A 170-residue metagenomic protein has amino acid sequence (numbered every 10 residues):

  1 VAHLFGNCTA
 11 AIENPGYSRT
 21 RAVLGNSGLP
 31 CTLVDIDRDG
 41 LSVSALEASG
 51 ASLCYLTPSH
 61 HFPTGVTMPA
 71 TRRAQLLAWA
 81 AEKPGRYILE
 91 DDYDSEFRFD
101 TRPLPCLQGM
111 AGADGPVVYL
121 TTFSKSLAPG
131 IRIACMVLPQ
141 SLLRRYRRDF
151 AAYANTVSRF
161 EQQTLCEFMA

Functional and structural regions predicted by a protein language model:
V1-G85, E96, D100-D114: Conserved core of the PLP fold type I
I88-L89: Residue-level marker for buried hydrophobic side chains located in beta-strands that build the well-ordered beta-sheet
D92-D94: Conserved Walker B
P116-A170: PLP-dependent aminotransferase class I/II
